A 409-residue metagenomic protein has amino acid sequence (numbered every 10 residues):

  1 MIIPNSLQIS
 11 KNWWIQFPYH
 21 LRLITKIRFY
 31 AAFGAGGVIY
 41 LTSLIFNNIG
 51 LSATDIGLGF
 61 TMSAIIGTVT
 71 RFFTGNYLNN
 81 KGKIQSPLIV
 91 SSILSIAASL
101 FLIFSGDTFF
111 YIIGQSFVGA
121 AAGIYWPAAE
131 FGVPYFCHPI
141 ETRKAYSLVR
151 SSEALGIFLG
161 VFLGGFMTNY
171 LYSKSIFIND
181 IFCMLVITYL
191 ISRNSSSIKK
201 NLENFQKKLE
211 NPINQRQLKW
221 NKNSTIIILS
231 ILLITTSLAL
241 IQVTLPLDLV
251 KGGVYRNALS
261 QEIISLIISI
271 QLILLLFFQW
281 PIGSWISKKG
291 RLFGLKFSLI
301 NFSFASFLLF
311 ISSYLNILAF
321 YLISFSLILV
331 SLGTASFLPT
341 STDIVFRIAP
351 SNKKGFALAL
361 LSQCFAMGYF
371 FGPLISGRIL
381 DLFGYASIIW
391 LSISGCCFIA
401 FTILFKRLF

Functional and structural regions predicted by a protein language model:
I2-P18, I198-I228: Juxtamembrane intracellular "pre-TM" segments in multi-pass secondary transporters
I15-A64, I226, T235-G252: Helix-loop boundary and gating motifs at the non-cytosolic
S52-M62, Y255-L272: Loop-to-transmembrane helix entry
T70-K83, F278-R291: Helix-to-loop junctions at the C-terminal end of transmembrane segments in multipass secondary transporters
S86-L100, F293-L308: Structural signature of the two symmetry-related core transmembrane helices
F109-F117, Y321-L329: Paired small-residue
S116-E153: Cytoplasmic helix-loop-helix junction between adjacent transmembrane helices in 12-TM secondary transporters
N169-F182, R378-C396: A membrane-interface helix-boundary motif in multi-pass transporters
